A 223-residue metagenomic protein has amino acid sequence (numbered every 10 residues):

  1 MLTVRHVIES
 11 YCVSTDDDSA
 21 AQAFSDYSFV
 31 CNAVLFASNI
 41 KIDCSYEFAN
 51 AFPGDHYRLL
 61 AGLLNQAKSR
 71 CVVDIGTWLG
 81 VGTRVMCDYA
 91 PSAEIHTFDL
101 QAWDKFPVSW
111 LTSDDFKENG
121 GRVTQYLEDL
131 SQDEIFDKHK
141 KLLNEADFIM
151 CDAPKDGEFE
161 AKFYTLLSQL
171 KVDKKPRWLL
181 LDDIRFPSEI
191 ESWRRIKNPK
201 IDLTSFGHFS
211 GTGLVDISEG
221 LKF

Functional and structural regions predicted by a protein language model:
M1-A49: Rossmann-like AdoMet
Y46, A51, Y57-F223: S-adenosylmethionine/decaboxylated-SAM
